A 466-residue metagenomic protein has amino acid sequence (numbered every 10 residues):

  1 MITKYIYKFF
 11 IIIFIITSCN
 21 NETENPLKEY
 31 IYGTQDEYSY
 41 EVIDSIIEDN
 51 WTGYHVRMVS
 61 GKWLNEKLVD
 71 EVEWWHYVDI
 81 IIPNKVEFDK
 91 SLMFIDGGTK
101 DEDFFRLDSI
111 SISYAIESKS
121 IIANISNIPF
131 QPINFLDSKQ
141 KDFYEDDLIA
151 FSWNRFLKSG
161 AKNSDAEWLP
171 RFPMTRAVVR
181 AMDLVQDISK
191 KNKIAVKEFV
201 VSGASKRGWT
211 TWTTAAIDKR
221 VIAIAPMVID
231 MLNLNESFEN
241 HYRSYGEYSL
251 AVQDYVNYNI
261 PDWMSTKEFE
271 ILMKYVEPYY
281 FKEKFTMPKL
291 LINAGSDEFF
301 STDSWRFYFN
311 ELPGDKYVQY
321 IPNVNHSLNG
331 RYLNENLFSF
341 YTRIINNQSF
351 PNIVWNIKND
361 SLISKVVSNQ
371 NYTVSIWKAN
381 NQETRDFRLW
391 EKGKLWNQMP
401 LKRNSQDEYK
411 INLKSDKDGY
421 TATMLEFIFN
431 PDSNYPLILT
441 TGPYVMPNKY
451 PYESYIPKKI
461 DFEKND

Functional and structural regions predicted by a protein language model:
I31-E87, D103, I112, I125 (+1 more regions): N-terminal cap/lid segment of alpha/beta-hydrolase-fold proteins
Y77, F88-G98: Short beta-strand element of the alpha/beta-hydrolase
T99-K100, I122-R176, N233-S244: Cap/lid segment of the alpha/beta-hydrolase catalytic domain
G160-S205, R220-V221, W263: Gly/Ser-rich "nucleophile elbow"/oxyanion-hole loop immediately N-terminal to the catalytic nucleophile in hydrolases
K190, N235-F281, T286-P288, N293-S301 (+1 more regions): Mobile cap/lid helix-loop segments that gate and shape the active-site cleft of serine hydrolases
T213-P261, Q319-P322, S327-Y332: Hydrolase active-site cap/lid region
E268-V324, N359, K365-V374: Serine-hydrolase catalytic core
S339-K378, K394-L413: Surface beta-strand/loop "capping" patches
